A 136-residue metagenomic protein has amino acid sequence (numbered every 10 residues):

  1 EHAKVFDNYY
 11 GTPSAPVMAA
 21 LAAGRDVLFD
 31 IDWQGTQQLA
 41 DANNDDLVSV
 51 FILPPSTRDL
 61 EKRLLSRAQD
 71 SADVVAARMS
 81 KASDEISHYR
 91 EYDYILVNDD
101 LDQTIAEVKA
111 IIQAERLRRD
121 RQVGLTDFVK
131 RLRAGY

Functional and structural regions predicted by a protein language model:
E1-Q37: ATP-dependent small-molecule kinase phosphotransfer cores that center on conserved nucleotide phosphate-binding segments
H2-D7, K62, S66-V74: Flexible beta-alpha connector loops of hexameric P-loop NTPases
A19-A22, D41-D45, S87-Y89: Conserved catalytic network of the ASCE P-loop NTPase/AAA+ motor domain
V27-D32, A42-S66, N98: Conserved phosphate-donor/acceptor-positioning beta-strand/loop module used by diverse small-molecule
Q38, D59, Q103, E107: Phosphate- and divalent-cation-binding pockets in alpha/beta enzyme and binding domains that engage nucleotide-derived
Q69-D70, D84-Y136: NTP-dependent small-molecule kinase module
D73-K81: Glycine-rich S-adenosyl-L-methionine
